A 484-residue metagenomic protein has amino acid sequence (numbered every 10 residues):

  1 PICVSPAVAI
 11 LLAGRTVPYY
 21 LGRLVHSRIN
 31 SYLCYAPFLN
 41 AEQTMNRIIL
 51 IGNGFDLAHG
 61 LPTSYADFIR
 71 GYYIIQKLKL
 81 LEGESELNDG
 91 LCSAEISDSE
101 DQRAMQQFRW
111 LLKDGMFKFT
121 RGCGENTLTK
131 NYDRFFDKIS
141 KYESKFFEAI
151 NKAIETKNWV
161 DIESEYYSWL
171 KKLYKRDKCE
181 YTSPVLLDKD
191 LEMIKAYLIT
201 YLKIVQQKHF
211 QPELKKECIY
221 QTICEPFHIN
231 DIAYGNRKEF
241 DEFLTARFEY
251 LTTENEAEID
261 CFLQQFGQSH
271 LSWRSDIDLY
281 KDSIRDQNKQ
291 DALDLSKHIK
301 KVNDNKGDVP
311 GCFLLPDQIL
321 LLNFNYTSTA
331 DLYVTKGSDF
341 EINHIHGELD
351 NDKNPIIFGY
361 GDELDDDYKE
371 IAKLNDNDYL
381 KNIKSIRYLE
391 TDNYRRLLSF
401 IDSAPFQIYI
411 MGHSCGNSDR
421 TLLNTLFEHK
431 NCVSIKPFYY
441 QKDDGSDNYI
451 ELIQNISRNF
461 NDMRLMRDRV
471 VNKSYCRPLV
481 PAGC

Functional and structural regions predicted by a protein language model:
P1-I2, G412: N-terminal regions encompassing targeting/leader/pre-sequences
I2-V4, V8: Short linear segments in intrinsically disordered or otherwise low-structure-confidence regions
L12-R15: Short Gly/Ser/Thr- and charged-rich N-terminal loops/segments that act as flexible capping/hinge elements
L21-H59, Y65-F68, L81-S99, S338 (+1 more regions): SIR2/sirtuin-family catalytic core signature
K77: Extreme N-terminus nucleophile/cap motif
E95-S385: Extended, H/D-rich, highly charged conserved domains that either
D366-T391, D402-N417: Acidic/glycine-enriched edge-of-secondary-structure segments
